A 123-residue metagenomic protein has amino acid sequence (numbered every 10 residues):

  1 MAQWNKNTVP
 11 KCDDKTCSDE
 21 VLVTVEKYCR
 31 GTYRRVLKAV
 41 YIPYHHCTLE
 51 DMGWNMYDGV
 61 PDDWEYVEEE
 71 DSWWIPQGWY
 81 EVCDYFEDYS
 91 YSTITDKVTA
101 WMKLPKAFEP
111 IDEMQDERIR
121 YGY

Functional and structural regions predicted by a protein language model:
A2-Y123: Secondary-structure transition motif
